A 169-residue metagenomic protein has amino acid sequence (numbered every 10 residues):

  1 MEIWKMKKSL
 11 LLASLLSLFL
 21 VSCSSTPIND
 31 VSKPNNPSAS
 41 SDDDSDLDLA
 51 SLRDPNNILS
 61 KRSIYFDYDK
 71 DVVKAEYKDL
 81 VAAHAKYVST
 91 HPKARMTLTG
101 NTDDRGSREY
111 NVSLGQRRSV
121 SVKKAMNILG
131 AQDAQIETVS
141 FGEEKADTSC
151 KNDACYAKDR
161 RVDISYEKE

Functional and structural regions predicted by a protein language model:
M1-M6: N-terminal secretory signal peptides that target proteins for export/translocation
K7-A13: Sec-dependent signal peptide recognition, specifically the positively charged N-region followed immediately by
K8, F66, V73, Y110-N111: A generic structural signal for short
F19-S22: C-terminal motif of bacterial Sec signal peptides marking the signal peptidase cleavage site
S24-R95, E169: Periplasmic peptidoglycan-binding/tethering modules of Gram-negative envelope proteins
N101-K168: Periplasmic OmpA-like peptidoglycan-binding domain that tethers envelope proteins to the cell wall
